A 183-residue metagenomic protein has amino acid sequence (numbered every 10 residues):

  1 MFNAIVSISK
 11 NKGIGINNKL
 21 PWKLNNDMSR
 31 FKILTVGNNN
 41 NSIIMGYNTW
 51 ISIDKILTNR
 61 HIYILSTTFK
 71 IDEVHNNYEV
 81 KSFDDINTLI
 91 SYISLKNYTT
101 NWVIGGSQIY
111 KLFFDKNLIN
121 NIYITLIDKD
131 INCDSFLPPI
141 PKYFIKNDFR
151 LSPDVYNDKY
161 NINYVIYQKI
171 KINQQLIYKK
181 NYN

Functional and structural regions predicted by a protein language model:
M1-N183: Enzymes that bind and transform nitrogen-containing heteroaromatic metabolites
